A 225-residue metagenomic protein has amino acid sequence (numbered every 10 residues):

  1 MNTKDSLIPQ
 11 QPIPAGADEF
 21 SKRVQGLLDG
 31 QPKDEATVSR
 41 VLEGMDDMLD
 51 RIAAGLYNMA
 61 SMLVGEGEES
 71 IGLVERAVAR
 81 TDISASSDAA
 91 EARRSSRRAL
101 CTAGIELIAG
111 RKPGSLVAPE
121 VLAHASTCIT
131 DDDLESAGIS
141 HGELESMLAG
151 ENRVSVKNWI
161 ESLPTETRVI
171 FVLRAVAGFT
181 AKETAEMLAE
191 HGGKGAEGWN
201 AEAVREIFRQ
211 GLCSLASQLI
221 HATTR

Functional and structural regions predicted by a protein language model:
D18-N58, E68-I71: A short, charge-rich alpha-helical start-of-domain segment used by transcription regulators
K33-D34, E143-L148, V154-L163, L215 (+1 more regions): Short amphipathic alpha-helical boundary/capping segments
T37-V38, V74-R94, G110-K112: Sigma70-family region 2
I52, L56, A60, S70-D82 (+2 more regions): Short, small-hydrophobic-rich alpha-helical interface motif
A53, R153-V156, P164-R168, A201: Short, leucine-enriched amphipathic alpha-helices that occur as contiguous helical runs
A89-E91, R98-E135, H221: Arg/Lys-rich amphipathic alpha helix in sigma70-family domain 2
N158-M187: Short amphipathic alpha helix immediately N-terminal
K182, E186-R225: DNA-recognition helix of helix-turn-helix
